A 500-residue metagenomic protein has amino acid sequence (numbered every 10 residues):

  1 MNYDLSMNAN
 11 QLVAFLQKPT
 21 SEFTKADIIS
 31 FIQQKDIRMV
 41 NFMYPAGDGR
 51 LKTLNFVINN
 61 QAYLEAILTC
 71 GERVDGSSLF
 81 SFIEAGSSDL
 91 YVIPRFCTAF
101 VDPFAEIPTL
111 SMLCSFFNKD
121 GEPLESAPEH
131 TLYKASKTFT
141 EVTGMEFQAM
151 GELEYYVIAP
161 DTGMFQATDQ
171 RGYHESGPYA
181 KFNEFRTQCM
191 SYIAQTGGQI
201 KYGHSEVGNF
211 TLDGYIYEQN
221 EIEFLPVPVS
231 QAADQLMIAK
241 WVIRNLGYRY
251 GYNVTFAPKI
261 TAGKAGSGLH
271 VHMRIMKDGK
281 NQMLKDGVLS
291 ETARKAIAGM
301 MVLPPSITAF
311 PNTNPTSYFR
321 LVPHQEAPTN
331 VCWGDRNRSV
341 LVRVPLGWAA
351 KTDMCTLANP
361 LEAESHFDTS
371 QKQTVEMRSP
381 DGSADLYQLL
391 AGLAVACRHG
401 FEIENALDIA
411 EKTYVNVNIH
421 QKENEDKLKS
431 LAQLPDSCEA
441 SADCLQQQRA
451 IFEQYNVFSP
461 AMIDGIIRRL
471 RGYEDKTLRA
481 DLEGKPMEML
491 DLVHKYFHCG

Functional and structural regions predicted by a protein language model:
M1, D161-T162, L212-Y217, E362 (+1 more regions): Short hydrophobic/aromatic-rich motifs at helix boundaries and adjacent loops
M1-F210, V227-W241, Y252, Q388-L389 (+1 more regions): ATP/Mg2+-dependent ligation/transfer catalytic cores
M7-Q11, A167-D169, H270-N281, H366-Q373 (+1 more regions): Short acidic (Asp/Glu) and glycine-rich catalytic loops that position anionic groups and cofactors
Q17-K18, A26-Q33, R38-D48, K52-D120 (+4 more regions): Active-site capping/gating regions of soluble enzymes
L113, E152-Q166, N209-E223, A257-G279: Histidine-centered divalent-metal-coordination microenvironment in nucleic-acid enzymes
H324-E326, V415-E423, I467-K476: Eukaryote-specific, cytoplasm-facing alpha-helical/coiled-coil scaffolding segments in long proteins
D408-C438: Intrinsically disordered, low-complexity charged/polar segments
